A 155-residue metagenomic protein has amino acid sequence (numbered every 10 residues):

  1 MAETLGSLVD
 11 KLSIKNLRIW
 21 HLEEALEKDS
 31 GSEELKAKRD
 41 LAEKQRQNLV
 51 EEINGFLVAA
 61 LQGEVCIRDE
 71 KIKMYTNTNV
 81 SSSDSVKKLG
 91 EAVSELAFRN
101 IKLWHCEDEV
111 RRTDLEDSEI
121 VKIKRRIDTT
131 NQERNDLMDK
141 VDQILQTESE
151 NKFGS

Functional and structural regions predicted by a protein language model:
M1-S155: Anionic, Ser/Thr-rich low-complexity intrinsically disordered regions
